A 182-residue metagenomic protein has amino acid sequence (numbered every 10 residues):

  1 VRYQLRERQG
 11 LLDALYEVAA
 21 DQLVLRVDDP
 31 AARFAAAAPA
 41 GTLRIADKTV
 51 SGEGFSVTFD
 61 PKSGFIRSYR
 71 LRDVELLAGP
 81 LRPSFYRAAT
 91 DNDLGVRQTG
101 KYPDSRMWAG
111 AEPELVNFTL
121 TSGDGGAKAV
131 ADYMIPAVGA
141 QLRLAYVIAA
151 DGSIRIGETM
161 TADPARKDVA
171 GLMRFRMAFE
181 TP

Functional and structural regions predicted by a protein language model:
V1-F65, I156: Carbohydrate-binding surfaces of carbohydrate-active enzymes
Y3-L5, Y133, M160: Hydrophobic beta-strand positions in extracellular immunoglobulin-like domains
Q4-R6, S51-E53, L71-R72, P136-V138 (+1 more regions): Short strand-coil-strand connectors
D13, D47-D132: Acidic-aromatic substrate-binding/catalytic surfaces of carbohydrate-active enzymes
Y16-D21, A140-L142, V147-P182: Acidic (Asp/Glu-rich), glycine- and aromatic
A36-A38, R72-G79, G157-D163, D168: A short, surface-exposed interaction/processing loop segment used at functional sites
F55, D60-G64, P136, A149-D151 (+1 more regions): Short solvent-exposed strand-capping/beta-turn motif centered on an Asx-Ser/Thr pair
G126-A131, P136-V138, L142-A145: C-terminal effector modules of nucleic-acid-centric enzymes and ribosome-associated factors
